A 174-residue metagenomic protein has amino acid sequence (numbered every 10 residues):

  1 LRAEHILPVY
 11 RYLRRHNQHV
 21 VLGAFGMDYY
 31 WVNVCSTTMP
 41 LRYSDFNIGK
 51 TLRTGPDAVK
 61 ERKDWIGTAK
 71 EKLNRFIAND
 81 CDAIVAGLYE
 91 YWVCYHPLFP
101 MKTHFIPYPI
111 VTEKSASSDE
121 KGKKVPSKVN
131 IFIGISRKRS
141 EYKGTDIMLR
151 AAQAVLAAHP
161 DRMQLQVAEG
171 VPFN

Functional and structural regions predicted by a protein language model:
R2-V21, V32-C35: Glycosyltransferases and closely related glycan-assembly transferases that use nucleotide-activated donors
P8-H16, D45-A83: Membrane-proximal helix-turn-helix segments that form the acceptor-binding/catalytic region of lipid-linked
L22-G26: A cross-domain feature marking catalytic cores of carbohydrate-active enzymes and several ubiquitous metabolic/repair
D28-N33, M39, W92-H96, E113-S115 (+2 more regions): Short catalytic/ligand-binding loop motif for oxyanion handling, primarily in non-cytosolic enzymes, centered on
W31-V32, R62-F105: A short, active-site helix/loop in glycosyltransferases that binds the activated sugar's phosphate group
C35-R62, F99-P126: Short, flexible helix-coil linker/hinge segments at the edges of structured domains or between repeats
I106-K114, G122-K143, L149-A152: Conserved donor-binding/catalytic core segment of Leloir-type glycosyltransferases
L149-N174: A conserved nucleotide-sugar
